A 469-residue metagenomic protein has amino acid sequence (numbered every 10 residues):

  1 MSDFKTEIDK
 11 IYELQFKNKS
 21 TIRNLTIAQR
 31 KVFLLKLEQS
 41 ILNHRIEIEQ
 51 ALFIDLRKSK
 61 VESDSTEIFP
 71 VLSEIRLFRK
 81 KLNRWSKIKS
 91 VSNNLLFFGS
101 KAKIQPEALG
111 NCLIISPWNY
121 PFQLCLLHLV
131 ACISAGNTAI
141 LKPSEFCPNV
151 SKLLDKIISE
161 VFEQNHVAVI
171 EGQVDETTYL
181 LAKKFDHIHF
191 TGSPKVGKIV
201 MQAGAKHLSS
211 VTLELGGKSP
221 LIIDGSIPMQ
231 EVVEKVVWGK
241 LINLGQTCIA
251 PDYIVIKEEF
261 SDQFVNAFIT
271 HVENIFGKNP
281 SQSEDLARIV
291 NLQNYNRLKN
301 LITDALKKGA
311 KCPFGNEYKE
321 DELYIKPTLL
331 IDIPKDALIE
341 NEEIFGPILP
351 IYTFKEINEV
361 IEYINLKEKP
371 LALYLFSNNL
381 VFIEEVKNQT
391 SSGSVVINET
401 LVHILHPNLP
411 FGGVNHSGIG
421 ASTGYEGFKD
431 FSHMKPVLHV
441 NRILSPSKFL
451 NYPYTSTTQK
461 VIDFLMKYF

Functional and structural regions predicted by a protein language model:
M1-K103: N-terminal Rossmann-like NAD(P)+-binding subdomain of aldehyde/semialdehyde dehydrogenases
S2, I222, Y324-F469: Conserved C-terminal structural/oligomerization subdomain of aldehyde/semialdehyde dehydrogenase
I8, I27, R45, M229 (+4 more regions): Residues at or immediately preceding the N-termini of alpha-helices
K17-R23, I114, I222-I223, Y253-E258 (+4 more regions): Short, well-ordered beta-strand elements within core beta-sheets of diverse protein domains
K19, E38-I41, R45, L56 (+15 more regions): Structural signal for hydrophobic packing residues in well-ordered secondary-structure cores of soluble enzyme domains
R30, I75, G136, V167 (+7 more regions): Residue-level signal for inorganic ion chemistry
L95-E231, F354: Rossmann-like NAD(P) dinucleotide-binding subdomain of oxidoreductase/dehydrogenase enzymes
K195-P334, I397, T458, M466-Y468: ALDH superfamily catalytic-core signature
